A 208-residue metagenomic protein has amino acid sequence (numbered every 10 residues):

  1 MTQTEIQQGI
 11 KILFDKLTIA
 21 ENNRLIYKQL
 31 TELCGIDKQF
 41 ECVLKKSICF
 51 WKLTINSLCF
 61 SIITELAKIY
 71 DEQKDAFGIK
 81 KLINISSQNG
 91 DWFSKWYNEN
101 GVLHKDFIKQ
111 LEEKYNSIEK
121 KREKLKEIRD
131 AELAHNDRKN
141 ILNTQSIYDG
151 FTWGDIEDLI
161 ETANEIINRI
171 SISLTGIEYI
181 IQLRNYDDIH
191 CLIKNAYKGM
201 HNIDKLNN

Functional and structural regions predicted by a protein language model:
M1-K121, S146-N208: Amphipathic alpha-helical interface segments
Y115-N143: Histidine-centered, metal-coordinating catalytic motifs and their short helical/loop contexts
